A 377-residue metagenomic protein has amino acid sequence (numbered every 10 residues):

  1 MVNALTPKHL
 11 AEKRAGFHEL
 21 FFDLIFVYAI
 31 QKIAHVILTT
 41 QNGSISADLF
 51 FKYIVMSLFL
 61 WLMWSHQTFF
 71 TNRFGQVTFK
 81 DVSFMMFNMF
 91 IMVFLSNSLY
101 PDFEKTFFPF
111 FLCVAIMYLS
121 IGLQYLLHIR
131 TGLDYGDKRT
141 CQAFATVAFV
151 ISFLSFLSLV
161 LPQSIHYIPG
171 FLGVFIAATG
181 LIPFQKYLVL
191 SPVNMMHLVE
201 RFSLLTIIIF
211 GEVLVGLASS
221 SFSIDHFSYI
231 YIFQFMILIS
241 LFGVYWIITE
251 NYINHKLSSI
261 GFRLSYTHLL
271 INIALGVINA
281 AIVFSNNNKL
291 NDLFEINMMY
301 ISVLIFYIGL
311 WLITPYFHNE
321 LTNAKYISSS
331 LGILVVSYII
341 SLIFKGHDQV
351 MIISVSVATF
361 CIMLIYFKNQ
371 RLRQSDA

Functional and structural regions predicted by a protein language model:
M1-G16, I25, Y53-T68, F74 (+5 more regions): Predominantly late transmembrane helices and immediately cytosolic-facing juxtamembrane segments
A15, A34-A47, Q67-F74: Membrane-interface helix-loop junction between the first two transmembrane segments
F17-H35: Signature of the first transmembrane helix
F50: Active-site gating loops and adjacent loop-to-helix segments of metal-dependent hydrolytic enzymes
S354-S356: Mid-length scaffold segments of soluble, non-membrane domains
